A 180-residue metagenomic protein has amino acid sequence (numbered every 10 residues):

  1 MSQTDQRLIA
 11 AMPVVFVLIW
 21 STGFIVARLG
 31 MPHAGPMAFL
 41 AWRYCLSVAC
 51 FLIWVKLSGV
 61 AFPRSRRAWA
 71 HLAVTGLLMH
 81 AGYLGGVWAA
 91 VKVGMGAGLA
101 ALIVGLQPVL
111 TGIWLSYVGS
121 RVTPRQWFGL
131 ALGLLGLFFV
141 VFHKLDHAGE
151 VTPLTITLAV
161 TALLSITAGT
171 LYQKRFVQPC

Functional and structural regions predicted by a protein language model:
M1-A41, A148-R175: Glycine-/small-residue-enriched transmembrane alpha-helix faces in small-molecule transporters and effluxers
P13, R66-G76, V122-L135, T155-I156 (+1 more regions): Cytoplasmic-side transmembrane-helix entry/capping segments in multi-pass membrane proteins
V15, I19, V26, L46 (+8 more regions): Hydrophobic residues within membrane-embedded alpha-helical segments of Major Facilitator Superfamily
I19, G23-F24, L52-I103, F139: Specific transmembrane alpha-helical segments of multi-pass solute transporters/efflux pumps, especially DMT/EamA
G23-A34, L46, L84-M95, I103 (+1 more regions): Juxtamembrane C-cap of transmembrane helices in multi-pass membrane transport proteins
V26-L29, H33, S47-R64, I113 (+1 more regions): Membrane-interface helix-cap regions at the ends of transmembrane helices in multi-pass membrane proteins
A38-A49, M79, L84-R121, A162: Specific alpha-helical transmembrane segments that line the substrate/conduction pathway and gating interfaces
F51, L106, V122-K144, T155 (+1 more regions): Hydrophobic transmembrane alpha-helices of multi-pass small-molecule transport proteins
